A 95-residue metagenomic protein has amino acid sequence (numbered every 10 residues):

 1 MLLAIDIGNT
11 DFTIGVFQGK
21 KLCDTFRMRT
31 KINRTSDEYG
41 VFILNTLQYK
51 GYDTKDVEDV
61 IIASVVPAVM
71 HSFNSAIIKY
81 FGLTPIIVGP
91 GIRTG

Functional and structural regions predicted by a protein language model:
M1-A4, R27-G95: Nucleotide/phosphate-binding catalytic cleft detector across ATP-hydrolyzing and phosphate-transferring enzymes
M1-C23: Gly/Thr-rich phosphate-binding beta-strand-loop-beta motif of the actin/hexokinase/Hsp70
